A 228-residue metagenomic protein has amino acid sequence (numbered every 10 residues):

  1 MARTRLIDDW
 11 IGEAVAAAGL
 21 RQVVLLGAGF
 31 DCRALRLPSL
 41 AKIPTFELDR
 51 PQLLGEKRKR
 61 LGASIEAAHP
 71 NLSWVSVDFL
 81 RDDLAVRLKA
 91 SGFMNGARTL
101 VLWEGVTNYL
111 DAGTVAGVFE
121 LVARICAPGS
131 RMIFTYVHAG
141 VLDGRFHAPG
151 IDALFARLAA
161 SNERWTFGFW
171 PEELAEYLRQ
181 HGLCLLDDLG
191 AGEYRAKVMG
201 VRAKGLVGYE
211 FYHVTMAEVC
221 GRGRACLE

Functional and structural regions predicted by a protein language model:
M1-V24, A28, C32-E228: Alpha-helical subdomain
